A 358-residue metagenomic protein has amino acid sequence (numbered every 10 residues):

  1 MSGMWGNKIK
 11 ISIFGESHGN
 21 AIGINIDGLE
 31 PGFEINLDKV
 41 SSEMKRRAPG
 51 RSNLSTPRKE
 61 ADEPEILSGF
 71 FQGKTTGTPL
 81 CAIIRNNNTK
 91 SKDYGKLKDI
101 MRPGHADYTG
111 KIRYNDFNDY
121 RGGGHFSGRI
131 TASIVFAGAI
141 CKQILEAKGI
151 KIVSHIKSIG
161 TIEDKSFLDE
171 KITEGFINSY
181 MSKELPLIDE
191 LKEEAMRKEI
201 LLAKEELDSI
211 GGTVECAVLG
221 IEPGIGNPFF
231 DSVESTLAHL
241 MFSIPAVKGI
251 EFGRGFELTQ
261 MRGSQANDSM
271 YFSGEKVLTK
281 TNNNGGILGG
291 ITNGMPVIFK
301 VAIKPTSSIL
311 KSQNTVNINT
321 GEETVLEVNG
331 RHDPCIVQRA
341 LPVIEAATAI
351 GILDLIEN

Functional and structural regions predicted by a protein language model:
M1-R58: N-terminal, positively charged regions that mediate nucleic acid binding
K10, A82, T306-N358: Internal helix-turn-beta structural module
K10-G15, N118-I130, P223-N227, N282-I287 (+1 more regions): A short glycine/serine-rich beta->alpha loop
F14-N20, L207-E323: Glycine-rich anion/phosphate-binding loop at the beta-strand->alpha-helix junction
N20-G32, R129-I150, S154, D231-H239 (+2 more regions): Alpha-helical support elements that line or immediately flank enzyme active sites and cofactor-binding pockets
E43-P103, D107-T109: Glycine-rich, N-terminal phosphate-binding loop and its surrounding beta-alpha-beta segment
K98-G124, V316-H332: Short acidic, glycine/tyrosine-flanked loop/strand segments centered on an H-E-D-like triad
R113-G226: Glycine-rich, mobile lid/loop segments that gate access to catalytic sites or pores
